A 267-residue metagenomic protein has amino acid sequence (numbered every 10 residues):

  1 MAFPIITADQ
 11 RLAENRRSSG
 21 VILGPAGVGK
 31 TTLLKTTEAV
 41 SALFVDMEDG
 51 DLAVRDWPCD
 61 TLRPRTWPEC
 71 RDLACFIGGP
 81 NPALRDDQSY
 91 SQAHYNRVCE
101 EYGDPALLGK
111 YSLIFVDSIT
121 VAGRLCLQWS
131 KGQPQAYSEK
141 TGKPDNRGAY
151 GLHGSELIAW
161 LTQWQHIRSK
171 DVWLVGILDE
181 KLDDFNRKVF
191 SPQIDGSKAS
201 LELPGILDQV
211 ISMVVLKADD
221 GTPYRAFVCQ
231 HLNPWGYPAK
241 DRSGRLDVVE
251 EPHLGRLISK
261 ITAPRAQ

Functional and structural regions predicted by a protein language model:
M1-P4, E14-S18, D220-Q267: C-terminal regions of RecA-like/P-loop NTPase motor modules
A2-I5, Q10, E14-R97, A106-L113 (+1 more regions): Conserved P-loop
D9, Y102-D104, K198-A199: Catalytic micro-motifs at enzyme active sites that drive phosphoryl/nucleotidyl and oxygen chemistry
K35-T36, H166, G205: Solvent-exposed polar/charged
R71-A74, L161, I258: A generic alpha-helix structural signal
A93, R97-C99, D104, N146-A149 (+1 more regions): Short, charged, low-hydrophobicity "junction" segments
L113-E202: P-loop NTPase motor core
K170-V248: Phosphate-binding/switch region of NTP-binding enzymes
